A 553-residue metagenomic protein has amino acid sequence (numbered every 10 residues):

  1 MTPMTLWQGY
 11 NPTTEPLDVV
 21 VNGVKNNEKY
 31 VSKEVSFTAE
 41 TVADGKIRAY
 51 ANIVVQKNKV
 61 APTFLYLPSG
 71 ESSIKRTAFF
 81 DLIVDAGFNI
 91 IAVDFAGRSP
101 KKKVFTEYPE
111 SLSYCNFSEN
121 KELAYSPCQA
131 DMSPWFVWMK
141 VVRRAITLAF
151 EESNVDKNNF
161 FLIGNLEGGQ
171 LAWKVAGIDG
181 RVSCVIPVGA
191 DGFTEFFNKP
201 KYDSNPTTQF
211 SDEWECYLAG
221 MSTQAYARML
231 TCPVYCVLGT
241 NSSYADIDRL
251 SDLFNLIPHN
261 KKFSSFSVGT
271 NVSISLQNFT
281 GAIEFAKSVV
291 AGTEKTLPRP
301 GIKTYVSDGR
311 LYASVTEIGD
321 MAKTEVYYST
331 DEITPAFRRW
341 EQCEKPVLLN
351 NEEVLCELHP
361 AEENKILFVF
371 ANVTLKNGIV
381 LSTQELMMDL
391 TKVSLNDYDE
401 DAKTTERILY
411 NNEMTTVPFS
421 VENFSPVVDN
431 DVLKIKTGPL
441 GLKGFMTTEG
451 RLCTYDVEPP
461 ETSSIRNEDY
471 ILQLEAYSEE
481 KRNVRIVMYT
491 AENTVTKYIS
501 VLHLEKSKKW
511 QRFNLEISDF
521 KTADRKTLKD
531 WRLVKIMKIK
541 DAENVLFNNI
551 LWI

Functional and structural regions predicted by a protein language model:
P12-N58: N-terminal cap/lid segment of alpha/beta-hydrolase-fold proteins
Y50-I53, V60-G70, D81, I90: Short beta-strand element of the alpha/beta-hydrolase
S72-K75, F80-M139, T194-S204: Cap/lid segment of the alpha/beta-hydrolase catalytic domain
N120-N165: Gly/Ser-rich "nucleophile elbow"/oxyanion-hole loop immediately N-terminal to the catalytic nucleophile in hydrolases
L230, C236-L238: Short beta-strand/loop motif that positions the catalytic acidic residue of the alpha/beta-hydrolase fold
K287-K323, Y328, E341-N351: Surface beta-strand/loop "capping" patches
V428-D456: Short carbohydrate-recognition loop motifs
F445-R525, K540-L546, L551-W552: Extracellular ligand-binding interfaces
